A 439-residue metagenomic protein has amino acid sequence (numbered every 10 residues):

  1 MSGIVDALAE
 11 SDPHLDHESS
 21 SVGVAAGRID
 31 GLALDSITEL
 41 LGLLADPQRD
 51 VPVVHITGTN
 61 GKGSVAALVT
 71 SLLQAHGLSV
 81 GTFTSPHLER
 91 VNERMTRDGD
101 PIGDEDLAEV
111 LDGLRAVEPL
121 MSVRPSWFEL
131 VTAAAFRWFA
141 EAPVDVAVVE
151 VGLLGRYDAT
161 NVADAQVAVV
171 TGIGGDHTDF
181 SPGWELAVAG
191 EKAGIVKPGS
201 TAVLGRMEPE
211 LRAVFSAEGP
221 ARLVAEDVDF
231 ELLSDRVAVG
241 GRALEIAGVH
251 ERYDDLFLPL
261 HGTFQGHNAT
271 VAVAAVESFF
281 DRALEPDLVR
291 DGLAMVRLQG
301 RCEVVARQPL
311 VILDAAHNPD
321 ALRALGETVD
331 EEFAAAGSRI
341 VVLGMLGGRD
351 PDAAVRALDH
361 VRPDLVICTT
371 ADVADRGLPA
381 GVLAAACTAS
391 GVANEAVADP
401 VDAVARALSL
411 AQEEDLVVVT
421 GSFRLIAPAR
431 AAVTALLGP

Functional and structural regions predicted by a protein language model:
M1-R28: Charged, amphipathic alpha-helical linker segments immediately N-terminal to NTP-binding catalytic cores
E18, A25-L34, T38-D50, A75-A163 (+4 more regions): ATP-dependent carboxylate-amine ligase catalytic core
I56, S64-G81: A conserved segment at the C-terminal end of the G1
F83, G205-R206, E218-A238, F257-G262 (+6 more regions): Beta-strand->loop->alpha-helix junctions that form or flank phosphate-binding loops in nucleotide-handling enzymes
D145-V151, D158-V169, G174-H177, A187 (+2 more regions): Nucleotide phosphate-binding/pyrophosphate-handling subdomain across enzymes that bind or process nucleotide phosphates
Q166-V167, F180-H267: Internal gly/pro-rich beta-alpha loop/helix module that stabilizes soluble enzyme cofactors or their anionic handles
E208-E218, G240-R242, E277, L310-I312 (+1 more regions): C-terminal helical cap/extension that packs against the catalytic core of soluble nucleotide-cofactor enzymes
S422: Active-site-proximal loop/hinge segments that shape catalytic or ion-binding/gating pockets
